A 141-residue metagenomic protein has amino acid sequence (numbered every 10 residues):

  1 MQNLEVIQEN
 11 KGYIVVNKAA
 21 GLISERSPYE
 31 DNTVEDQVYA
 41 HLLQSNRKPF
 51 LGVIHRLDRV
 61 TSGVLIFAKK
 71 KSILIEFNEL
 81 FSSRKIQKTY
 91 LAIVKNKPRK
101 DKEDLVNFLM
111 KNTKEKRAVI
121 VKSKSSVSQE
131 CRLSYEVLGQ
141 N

Functional and structural regions predicted by a protein language model:
M1-N141: RNA pseudouridine synthases
